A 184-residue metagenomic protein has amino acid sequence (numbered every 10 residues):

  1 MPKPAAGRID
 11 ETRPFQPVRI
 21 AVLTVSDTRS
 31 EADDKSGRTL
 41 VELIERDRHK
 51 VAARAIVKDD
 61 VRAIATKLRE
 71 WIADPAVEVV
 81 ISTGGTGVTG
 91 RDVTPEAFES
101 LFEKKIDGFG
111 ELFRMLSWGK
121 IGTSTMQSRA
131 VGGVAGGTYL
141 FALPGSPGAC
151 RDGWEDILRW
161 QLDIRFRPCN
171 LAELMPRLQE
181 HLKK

Functional and structural regions predicted by a protein language model:
M1-K184: Non-catalytic beta/alpha edge segments that cap or flank active sites
